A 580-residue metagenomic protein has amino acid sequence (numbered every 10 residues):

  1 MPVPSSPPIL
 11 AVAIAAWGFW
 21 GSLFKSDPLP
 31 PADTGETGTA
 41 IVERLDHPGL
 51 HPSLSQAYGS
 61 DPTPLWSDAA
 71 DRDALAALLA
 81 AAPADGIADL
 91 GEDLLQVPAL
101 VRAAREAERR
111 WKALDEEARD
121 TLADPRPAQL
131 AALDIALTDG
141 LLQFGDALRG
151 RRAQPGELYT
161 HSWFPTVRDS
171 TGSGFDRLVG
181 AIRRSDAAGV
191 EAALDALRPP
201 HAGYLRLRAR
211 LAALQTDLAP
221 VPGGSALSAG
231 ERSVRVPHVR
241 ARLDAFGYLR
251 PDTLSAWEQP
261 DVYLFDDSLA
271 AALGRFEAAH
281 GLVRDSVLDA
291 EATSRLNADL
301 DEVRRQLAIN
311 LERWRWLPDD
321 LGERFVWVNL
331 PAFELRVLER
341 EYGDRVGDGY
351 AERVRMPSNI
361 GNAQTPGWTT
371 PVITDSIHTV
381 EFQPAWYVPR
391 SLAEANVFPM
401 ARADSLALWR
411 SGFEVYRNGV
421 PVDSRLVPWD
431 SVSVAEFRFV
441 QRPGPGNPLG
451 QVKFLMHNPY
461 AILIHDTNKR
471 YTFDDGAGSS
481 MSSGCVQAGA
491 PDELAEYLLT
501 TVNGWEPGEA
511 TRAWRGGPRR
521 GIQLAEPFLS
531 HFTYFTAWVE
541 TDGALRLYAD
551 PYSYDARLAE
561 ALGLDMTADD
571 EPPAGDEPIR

Functional and structural regions predicted by a protein language model:
M1-I9: Bacterial N-terminal signal peptides that target proteins for export
V3, W17-L50, L54, L142 (+3 more regions): Well-ordered beta-sheet/strand-loop patches within structured domains
P8-A11, G230: Generic hydrophobic-segment detector
L10-G18: Hydrophobic helical h-region of N-terminal Sec-dependent signal peptides in bacterial secretory/periplasmic proteins
F19-D169: Cationic-aromatic interfacial patches
T171-G174, L178: Long, highly charged low-complexity segments enriched in Glu/Asp and Lys/Arg with interspersed Ser/Thr
